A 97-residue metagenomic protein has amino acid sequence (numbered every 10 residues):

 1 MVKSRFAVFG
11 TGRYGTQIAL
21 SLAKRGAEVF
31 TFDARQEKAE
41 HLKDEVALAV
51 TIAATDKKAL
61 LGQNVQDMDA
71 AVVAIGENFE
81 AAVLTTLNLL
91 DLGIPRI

Functional and structural regions predicted by a protein language model:
M1-I97: Cytosolic regulatory regions of ion transport systems
